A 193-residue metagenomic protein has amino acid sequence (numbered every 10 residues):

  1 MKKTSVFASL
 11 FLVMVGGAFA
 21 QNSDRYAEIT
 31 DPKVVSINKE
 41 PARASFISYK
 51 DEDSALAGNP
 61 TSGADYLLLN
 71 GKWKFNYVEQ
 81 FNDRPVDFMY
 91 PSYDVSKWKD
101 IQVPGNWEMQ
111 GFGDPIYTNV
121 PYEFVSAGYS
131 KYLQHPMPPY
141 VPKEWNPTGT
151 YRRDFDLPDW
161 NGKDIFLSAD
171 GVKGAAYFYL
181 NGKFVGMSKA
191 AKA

Functional and structural regions predicted by a protein language model:
M1-S23: Bacterial Sec-dependent N-terminal signal peptides
N22-E28, K33-E40, L56-P60, K74-V78 (+4 more regions): Accessory beta-strand-rich segments of carbohydrate-active enzymes
S45-G58: Short, contiguous pre-domain boundary segments
P60-Y77, D100: Mature N-terminal segment immediately following signal peptide/propeptide cleavage in secreted/periplasmic
L69-N70, V95, Y151-R152: Hydrophobic residues on conserved beta-strands that form the core of alpha/beta folds
R84-V103: Short Gly/aromatic-enriched secondary-structure transition segments
T118, G128-L133: Aromatic- and acidic-residue-enriched carbohydrate-binding clefts of CAZyme catalytic domains
